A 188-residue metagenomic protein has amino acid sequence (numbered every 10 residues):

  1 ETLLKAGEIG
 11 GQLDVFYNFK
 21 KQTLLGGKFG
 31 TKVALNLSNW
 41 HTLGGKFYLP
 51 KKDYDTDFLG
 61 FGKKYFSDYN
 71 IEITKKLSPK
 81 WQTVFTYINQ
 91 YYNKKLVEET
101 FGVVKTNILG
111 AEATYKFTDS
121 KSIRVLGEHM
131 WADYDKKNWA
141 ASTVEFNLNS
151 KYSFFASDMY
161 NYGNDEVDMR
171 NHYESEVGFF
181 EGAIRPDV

Functional and structural regions predicted by a protein language model:
E1-V188: Exposed, low-structure sequence patches enriched in small/polar residues
